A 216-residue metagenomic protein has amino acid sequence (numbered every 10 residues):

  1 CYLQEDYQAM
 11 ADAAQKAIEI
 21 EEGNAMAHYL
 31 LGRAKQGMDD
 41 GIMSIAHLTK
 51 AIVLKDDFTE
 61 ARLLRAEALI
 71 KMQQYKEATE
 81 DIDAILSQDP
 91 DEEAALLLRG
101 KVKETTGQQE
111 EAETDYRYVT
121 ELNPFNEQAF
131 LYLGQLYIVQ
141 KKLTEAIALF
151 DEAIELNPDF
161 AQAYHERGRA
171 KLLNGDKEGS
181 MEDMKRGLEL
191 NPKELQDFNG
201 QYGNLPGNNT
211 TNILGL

Functional and structural regions predicted by a protein language model:
L3-Q4, G37-M38, K71-M72, T105-T106 (+3 more regions): Register position in tetratricopeptide repeats
Q15-E19, T49-V53, D83-S87, R117-E121 (+2 more regions): Conserved structural position within tetratricopeptide repeats
A25-M26, T59-E60, E93-A94, E127-Q128 (+2 more regions): Helix-start (N-cap) detector for alpha-helical repeat units in TPR-like alpha-solenoids, especially tetratricopeptide
L30, L64, L98, Y132 (+2 more regions): Canonical tetratricopeptide repeat
L173, K177-L216: Terminal, low-structured helical/coil segments at or just beyond the last alpha-helical repeat
